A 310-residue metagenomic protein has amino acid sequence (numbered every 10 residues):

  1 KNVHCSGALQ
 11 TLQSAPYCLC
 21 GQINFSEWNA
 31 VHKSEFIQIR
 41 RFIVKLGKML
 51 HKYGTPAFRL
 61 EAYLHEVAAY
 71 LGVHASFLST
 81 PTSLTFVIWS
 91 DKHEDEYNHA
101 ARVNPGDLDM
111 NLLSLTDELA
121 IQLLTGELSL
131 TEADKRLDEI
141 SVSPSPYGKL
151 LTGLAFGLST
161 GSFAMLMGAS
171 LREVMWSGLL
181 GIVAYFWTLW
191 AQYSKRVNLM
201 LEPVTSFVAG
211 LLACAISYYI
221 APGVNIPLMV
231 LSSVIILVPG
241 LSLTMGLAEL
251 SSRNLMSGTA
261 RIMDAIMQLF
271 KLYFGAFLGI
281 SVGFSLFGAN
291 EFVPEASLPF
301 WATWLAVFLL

Functional and structural regions predicted by a protein language model:
K1, I88-S90, I216-S217: Short regulatory "switch" loops immediately downstream of catalytic or recognition motifs within protein catalytic
K1-N2, T11, I23: Polybasic, lysine-rich low-complexity intrinsically disordered segments
K1-S6, L309: Short intrinsically disordered, low-complexity coil segments enriched in acidic
A8-L19: N-terminal polybasic/positive-inside topogenic patches
C18-K135, E139-S141: Soluble N-terminal domains of membrane-associated systems
D107-S114, E118-L310: Alpha-helical transmembrane segments and their membrane-interface boundaries that form or gate the permeation pathway
